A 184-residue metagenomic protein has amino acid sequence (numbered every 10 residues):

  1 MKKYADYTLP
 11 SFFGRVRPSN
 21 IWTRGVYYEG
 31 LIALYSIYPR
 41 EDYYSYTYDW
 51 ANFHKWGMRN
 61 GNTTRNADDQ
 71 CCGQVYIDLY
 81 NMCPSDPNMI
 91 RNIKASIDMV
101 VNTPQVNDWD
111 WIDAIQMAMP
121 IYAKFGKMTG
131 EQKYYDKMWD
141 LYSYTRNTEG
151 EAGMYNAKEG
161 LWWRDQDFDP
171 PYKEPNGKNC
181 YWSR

Functional and structural regions predicted by a protein language model:
M1-R184: Glycan-recognition and catalytic cores of secretory/periplasmic carbohydrate-active enzymes
